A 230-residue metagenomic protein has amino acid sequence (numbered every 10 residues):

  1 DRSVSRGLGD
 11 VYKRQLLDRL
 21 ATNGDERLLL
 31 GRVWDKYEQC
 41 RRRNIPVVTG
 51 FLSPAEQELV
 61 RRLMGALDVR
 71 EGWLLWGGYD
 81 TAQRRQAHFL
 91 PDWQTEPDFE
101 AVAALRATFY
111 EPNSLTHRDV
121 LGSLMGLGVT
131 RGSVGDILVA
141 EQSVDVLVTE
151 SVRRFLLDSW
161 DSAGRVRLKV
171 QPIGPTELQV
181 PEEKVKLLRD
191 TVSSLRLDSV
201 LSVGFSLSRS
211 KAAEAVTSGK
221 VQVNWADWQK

Functional and structural regions predicted by a protein language model:
D1-Y12: Short, small-residue-biased leader/transition segments that mark boundaries at the very start of proteins
D10-G204: Ferredoxin-like alpha/beta domains used as RNA- or RNAP-binding modules
L188-K230: A basic, amphipathic helix-loop patch mediating RNA/tRNA/ribosome contacts
